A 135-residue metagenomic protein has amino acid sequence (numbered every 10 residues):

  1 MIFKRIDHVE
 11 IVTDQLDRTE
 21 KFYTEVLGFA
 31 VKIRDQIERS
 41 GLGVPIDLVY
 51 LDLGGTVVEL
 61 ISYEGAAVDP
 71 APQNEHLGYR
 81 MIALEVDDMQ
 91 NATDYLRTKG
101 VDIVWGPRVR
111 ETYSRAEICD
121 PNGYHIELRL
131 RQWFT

Functional and structural regions predicted by a protein language model:
M1-I2, T93-T135: Vicinal oxygen chelate
M1-R18, Y79-L84, Q132-T135: N-terminal beta-strand motif that seeds the catalytic metal site of vicinal oxygen chelate
R5, V44-D47, G78, T112: Exposed loop/turn and edge beta-strand positions of beta-sandwich/beta-sheet ligand-binding modules
E10-T56: Core segments of cupin and vicinal oxygen chelate
T19-F22, A92-L96: Hydrophobic side chains in well-ordered alpha-helices
L48-V49, I82, A116: Residue-level detector of beta-strand structural context in well-folded domains
L60, P72-N74: Helix-adjacent hinge/juxtasegments
S62-A67, L130-Q132: Acetyl-CoA-dependent GNAT
